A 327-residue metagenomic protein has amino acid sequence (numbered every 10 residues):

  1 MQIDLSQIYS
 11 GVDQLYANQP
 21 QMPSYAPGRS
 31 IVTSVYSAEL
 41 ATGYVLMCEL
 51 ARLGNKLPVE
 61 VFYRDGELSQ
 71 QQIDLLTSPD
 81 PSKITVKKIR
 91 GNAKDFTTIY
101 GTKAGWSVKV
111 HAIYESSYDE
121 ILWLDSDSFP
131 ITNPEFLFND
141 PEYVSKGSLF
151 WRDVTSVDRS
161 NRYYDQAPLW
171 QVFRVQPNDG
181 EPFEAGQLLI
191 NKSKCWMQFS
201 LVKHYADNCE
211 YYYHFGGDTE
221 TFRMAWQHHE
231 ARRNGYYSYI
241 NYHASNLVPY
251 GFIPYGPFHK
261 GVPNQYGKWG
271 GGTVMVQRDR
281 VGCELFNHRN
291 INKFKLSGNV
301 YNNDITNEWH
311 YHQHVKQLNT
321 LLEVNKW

Functional and structural regions predicted by a protein language model:
M1-V35, E39, P177-W327: A glycosyltransferase accessory/donor-loop signature
R29-T33, L50, V59-V61: Hydrophobic targeting segments
T33, S37-G54: Histidine-anchored nucleotide/phosphate-binding helix
L40-A41, G66-I73, D158-R159: Short, charged/polar "capping" segments at the starts of alpha-helices and the immediately preceding loops
P58-E67, F150: Short internal beta-strands
Q71-S116: Active-site-proximal specificity loops/subdomain of glycosyltransferases
F96-T98, D140-S200: Conserved catalytic core of nucleotide-sugar-dependent glycosyltransferases
G105-Y163, L188-L189: GT-A fold catalytic core of metal-dependent nucleotide-sugar glycosyltransferases, centered on the diacidic
